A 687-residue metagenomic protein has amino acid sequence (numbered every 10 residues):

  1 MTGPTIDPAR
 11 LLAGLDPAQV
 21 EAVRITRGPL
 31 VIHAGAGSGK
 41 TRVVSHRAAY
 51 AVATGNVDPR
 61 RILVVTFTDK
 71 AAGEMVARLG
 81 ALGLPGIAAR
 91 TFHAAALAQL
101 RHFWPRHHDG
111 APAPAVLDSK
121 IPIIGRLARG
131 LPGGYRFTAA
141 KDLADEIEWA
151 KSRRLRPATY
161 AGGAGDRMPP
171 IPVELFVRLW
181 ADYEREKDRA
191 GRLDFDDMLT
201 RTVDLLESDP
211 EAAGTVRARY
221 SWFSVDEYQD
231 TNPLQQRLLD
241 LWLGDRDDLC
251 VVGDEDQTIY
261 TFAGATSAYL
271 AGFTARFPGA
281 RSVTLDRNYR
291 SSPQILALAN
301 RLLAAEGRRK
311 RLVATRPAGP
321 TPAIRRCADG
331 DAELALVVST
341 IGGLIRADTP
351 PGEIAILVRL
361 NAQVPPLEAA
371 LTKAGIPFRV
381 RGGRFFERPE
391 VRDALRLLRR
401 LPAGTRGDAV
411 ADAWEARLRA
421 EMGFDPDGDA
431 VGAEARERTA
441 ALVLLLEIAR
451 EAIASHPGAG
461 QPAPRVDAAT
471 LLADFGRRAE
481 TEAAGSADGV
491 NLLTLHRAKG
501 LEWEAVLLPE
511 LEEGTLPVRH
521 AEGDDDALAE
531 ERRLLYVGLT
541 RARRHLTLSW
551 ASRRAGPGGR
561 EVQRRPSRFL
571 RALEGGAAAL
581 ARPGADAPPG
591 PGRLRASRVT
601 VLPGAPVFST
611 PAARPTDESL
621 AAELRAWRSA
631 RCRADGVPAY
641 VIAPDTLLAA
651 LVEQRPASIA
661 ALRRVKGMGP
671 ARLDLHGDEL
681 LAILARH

Functional and structural regions predicted by a protein language model:
M1-G110, P114-A115, G214, A297-N300 (+1 more regions): P-loop NTPase Walker
M1-I6, E574-R631, D635, H687: Acidic, low-complexity intrinsically disordered tails
T2-D7, L11, Y50, P233-C327 (+1 more regions): Conserved RecA-like helicase ATPase core segment that couples NTP binding/hydrolysis to strand translocation
G3, A13-R24, G28-A36, V43 (+8 more regions): Conserved helicase NTPase motor core
I32, A36-A48, P59, P278-R281 (+6 more regions): Helicase P-loop NTPase motor core
L117-K187: Coupling/switch/interface segments within P-loop NTPase motor domains and analogous charged loops in nucleic-acid
G165, P169, V364-T372, I376 (+1 more regions): Conserved helicase C-terminal RecA-like lobe
K666-G669: Small-residue hinge/turn detector
